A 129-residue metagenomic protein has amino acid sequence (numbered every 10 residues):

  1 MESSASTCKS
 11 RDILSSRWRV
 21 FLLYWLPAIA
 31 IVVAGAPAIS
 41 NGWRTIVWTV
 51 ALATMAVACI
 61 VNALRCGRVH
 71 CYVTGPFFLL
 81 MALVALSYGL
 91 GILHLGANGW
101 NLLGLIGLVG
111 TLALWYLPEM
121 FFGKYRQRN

Functional and structural regions predicted by a protein language model:
K9-W43: Membrane-helix boundary elements
I31, L80-Y88, L112-A113: Aromatic-anchored segments of alpha-helical transmembrane domains
P37-W43, L64-V69, G91-A97: Membrane-interface helix caps and helix-loop-helix hairpins in membrane proteins
N41-V57, T74: Loop-to-helix transition at the N-terminal end of transmembrane alpha-helices
L52-G67, A85: Canonical alpha-helical transmembrane segments
V69-L79, N101: Cytoplasmic-side transmembrane-helix entry/capping segments in multi-pass membrane proteins
V84-G104: Membrane-helix boundary connector in multi-pass membrane proteins
V109-N129: Membrane-water interface at the C-terminal end of transmembrane alpha helices
